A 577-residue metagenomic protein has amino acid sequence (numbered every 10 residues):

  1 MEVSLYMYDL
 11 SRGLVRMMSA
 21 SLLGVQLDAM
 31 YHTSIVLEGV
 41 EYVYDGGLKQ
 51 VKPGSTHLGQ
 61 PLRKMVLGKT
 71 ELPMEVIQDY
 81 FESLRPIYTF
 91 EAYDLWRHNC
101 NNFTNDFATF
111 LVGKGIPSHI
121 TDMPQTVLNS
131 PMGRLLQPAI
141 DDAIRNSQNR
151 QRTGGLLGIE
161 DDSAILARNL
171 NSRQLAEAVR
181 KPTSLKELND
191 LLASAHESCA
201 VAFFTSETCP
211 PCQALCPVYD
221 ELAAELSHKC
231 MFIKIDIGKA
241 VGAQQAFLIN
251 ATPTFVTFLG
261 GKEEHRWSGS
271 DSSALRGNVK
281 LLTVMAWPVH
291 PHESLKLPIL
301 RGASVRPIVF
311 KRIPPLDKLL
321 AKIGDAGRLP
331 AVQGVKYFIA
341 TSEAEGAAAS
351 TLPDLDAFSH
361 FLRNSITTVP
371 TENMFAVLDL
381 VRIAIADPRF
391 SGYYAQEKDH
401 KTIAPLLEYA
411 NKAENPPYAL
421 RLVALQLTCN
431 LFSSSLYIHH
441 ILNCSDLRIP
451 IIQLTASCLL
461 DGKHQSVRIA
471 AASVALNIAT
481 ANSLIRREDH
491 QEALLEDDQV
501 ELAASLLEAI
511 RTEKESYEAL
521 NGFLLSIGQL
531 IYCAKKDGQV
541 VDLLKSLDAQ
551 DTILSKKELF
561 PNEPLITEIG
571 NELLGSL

Functional and structural regions predicted by a protein language model:
M1-W96, P138-A139, A143-R152: Non-catalytic ligand/cofactor/substrate-binding and regulatory segments of enzyme domains
V15, R173-E225: Local sequence-structure signature of Cys/Sec-based thiol-disulfide redox active-site neighborhoods
G133-A139, I144-E197, G277, L282-H292: N-terminal leader/targeting and pre-domain segments
F204, D220-G242: Thiol-based oxidoreductase modules, predominantly thioredoxin-like and allied folds used for disulfide exchange
A251-P291: Non-catalytic, surface beta->alpha helical segment in thiol-disulfide oxidoreductase systems
G302-C444, L520: Alpha-helical solenoid scaffolds in large eukaryotic transport, assembly, and signaling factors
K322-I323, F361-E372, P405-L420, Q453-S466 (+2 more regions): Helix-loop junctions that connect tandem helical modules in alpha-solenoid scaffolds
V541-L577: Eukaryotic acidic, Ser/Thr-rich intrinsically disordered low-complexity regions
